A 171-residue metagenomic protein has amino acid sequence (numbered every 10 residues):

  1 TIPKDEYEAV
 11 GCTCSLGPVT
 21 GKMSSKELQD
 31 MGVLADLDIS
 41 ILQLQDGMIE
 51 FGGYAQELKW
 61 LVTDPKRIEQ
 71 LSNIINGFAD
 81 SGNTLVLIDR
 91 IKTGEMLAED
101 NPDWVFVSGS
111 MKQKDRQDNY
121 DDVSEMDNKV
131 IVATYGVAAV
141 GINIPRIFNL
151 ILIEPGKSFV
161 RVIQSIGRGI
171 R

Functional and structural regions predicted by a protein language model:
T1-D38: Post-DEXD/H (motif II) to motif III coupling segment of the RecA-like Helicase ATP-binding lobe
T1-I2, I88-R90, A133-G136: A short beta-strand-to-loop transition that corresponds to the Sensor-1 phosphate-sensing loop of AAA+ P-loop ATPases
K22-M23, L42, V107: Hydrophobic residues at beta-strand termini and immediately following loops that shape nucleotide-binding pockets
I49-D100: Conserved interdomain hinge at the start of the Helicase C-terminal
D80-G82, D127-N128, I147: Short, high-confidence coil segments that cap the C-terminus of an alpha-helix and link into the following beta-strand
L85, E95-M96, W104-A139, R161: Conserved helicase ATPase core of P-loop NTP-dependent helicases/translocases
I131, L150-I151: Short, well-ordered beta-strand core segments
K157-R171: Conserved SF2 helicase motif VI
